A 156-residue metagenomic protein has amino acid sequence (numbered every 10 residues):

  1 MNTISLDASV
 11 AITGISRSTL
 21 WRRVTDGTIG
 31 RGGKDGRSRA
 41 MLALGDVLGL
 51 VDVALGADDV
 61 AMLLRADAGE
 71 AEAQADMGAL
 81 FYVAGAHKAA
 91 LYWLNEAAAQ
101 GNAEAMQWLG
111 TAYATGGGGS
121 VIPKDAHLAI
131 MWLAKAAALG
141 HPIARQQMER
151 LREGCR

Functional and structural regions predicted by a protein language model:
M1-T19: Polyanion-binding surface elements
S5, V24, T28-A57: Short helix-start
A54-V60, V83-W93, G119-W132: Structural signature of tandem alpha-helical TPR/SEL1-like repeats, specifically the intra-repeat loop/turn
D59, L63, E70-D76, Q107: Alpha-helical tetratricopeptide repeat
L63-R65, N95-A97, K135-A136: Canonical positions in the second alpha-helix
D67-E70, Q100-A103, G116, L139-H141 (+1 more regions): Short helix-capping/linker turns of helical repeat alpha-solenoids
D76-V83, W108-G117, R150-G154: Hydrophobic face of amphipathic alpha-helices that form TPR/SEL1-like repeat modules and related alpha-solenoid
K124-P142, E149-R152: TPR/TPR-like (Sel1-like) alpha-helical repeat modules
